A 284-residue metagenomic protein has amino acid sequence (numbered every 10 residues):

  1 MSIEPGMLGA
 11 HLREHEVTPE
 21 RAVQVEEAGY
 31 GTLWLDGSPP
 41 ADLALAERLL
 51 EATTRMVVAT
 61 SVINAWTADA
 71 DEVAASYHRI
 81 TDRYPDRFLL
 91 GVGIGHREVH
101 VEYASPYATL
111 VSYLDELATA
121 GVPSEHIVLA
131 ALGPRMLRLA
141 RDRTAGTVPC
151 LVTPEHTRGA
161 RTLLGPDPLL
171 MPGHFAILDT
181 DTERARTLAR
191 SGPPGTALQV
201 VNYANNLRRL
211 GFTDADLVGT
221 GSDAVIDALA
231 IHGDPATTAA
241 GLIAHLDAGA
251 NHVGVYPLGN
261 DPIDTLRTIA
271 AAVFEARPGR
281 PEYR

Functional and structural regions predicted by a protein language model:
M1-R284: Active-site-adjacent structural elements that line small-molecule/cofactor binding pockets in enzymes
